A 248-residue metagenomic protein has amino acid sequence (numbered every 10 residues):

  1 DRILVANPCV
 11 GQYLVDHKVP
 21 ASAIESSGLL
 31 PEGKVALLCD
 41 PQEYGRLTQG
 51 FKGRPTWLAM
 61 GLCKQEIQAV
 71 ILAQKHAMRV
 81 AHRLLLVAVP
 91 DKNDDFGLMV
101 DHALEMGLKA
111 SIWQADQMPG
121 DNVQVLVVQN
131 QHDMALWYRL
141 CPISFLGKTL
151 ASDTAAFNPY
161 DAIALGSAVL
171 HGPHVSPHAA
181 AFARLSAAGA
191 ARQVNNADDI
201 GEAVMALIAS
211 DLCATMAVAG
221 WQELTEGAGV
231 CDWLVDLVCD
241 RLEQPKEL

Functional and structural regions predicted by a protein language model:
D1-L248: Nucleotide-activated sugar donor-binding and catalytic core shared by glycosyltransferases and related lipid-linked
